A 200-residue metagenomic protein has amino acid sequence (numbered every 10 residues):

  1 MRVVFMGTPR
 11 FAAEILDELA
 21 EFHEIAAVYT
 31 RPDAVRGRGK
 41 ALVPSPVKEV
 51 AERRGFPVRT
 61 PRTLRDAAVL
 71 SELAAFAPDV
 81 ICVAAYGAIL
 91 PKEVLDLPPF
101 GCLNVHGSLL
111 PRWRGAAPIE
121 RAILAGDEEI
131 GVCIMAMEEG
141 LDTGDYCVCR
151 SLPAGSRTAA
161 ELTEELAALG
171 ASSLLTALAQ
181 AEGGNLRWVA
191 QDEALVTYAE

Functional and structural regions predicted by a protein language model:
M1-G39: N-terminal Rossmann-like dinucleotide-binding module
G7, V28, A51, I81 (+5 more regions): A residue-level signal for conserved active-site and pocket-lining positions in enzyme catalytic cores
A13, D17-A20, S71-A74, K92 (+1 more regions): Amphipathic, non-transmembrane alpha-helical secondary structure
R31, V35-D79: N-terminal glycine-/serine-/threonine-rich beta1-alpha1-beta2 phosphate-ribose binding loop of Rossmann-like
R62-V132, M137, T143: Alpha-helical oligomerization interface recognition
E139-E200: Active-site-proximal loop/hinge segments within enzyme catalytic domains
